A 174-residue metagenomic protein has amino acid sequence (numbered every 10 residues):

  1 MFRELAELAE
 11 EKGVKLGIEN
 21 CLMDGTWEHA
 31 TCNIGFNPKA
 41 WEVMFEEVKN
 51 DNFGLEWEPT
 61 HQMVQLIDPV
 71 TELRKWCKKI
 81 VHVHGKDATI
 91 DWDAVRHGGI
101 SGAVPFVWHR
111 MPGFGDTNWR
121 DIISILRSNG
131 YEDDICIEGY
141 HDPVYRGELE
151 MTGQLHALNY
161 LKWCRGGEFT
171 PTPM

Functional and structural regions predicted by a protein language model:
M1-E7, E11, K39-E46, T71 (+3 more regions): Alpha-helical scaffolding segments of alpha/beta enzyme cores, especially the outer helices of TIM-barrel or partial
M1-G54, P171: Active-site acidic/histidine proton-transfer and metal-coordination neighborhood in alpha/beta enzyme cores
L16-I18, F53-W57, V81-G85, D133-E138: Hydrophobic faces of well-ordered beta-strands that scaffold small-molecule active sites in alpha/beta enzyme cores
N20-D24, P59-H61, T89, H141: Active-site-proximal loop/turn and secondary-structure-junction residues that shape catalytic pockets, frequently
W27-E42, H61-E132, R146-T152: Gly/Pro-rich active-site loop or hairpin
C136-G147: C-terminal alpha-helical cap/extension of soluble enzyme domains
E138, T170-M174: Short, flexible loop/turn segments with low-complexity composition
G147-T170: C-terminal helical cap(s) of enzyme catalytic domains, especially alpha/beta-barrels
